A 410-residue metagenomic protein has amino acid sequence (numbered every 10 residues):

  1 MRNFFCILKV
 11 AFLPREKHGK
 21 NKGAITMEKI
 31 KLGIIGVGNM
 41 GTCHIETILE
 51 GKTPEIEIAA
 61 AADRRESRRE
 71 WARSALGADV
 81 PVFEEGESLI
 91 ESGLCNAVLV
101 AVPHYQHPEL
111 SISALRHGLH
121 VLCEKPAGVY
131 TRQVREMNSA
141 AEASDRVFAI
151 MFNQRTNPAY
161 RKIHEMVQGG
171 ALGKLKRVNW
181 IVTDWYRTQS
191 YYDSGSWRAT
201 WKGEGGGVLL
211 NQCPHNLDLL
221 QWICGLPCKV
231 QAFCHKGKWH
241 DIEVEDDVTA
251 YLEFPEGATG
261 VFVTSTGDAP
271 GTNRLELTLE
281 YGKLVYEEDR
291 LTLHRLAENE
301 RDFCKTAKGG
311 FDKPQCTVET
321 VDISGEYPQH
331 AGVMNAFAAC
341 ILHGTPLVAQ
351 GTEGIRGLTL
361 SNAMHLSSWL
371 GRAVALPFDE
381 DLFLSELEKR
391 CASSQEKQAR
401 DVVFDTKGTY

Functional and structural regions predicted by a protein language model:
I7-T26: Short, Lys/Arg-enriched N-terminal segments with co-localized hydrophobic residues within the first ~10-30 amino acids
K22, M27-G77: N-terminal Rossmann-like dinucleotide-binding module
V80-G86: Conserved SAM-binding strand-loop segment of SAM-dependent methyltransferases
S92, A97, P103-R155, G170: Beta-strand-loop-alpha-helix segment that lines the small-molecule cofactor/substrate pocket of alpha/beta enzymes
Q154-D241, G371: Predominantly a Rossmann-like dinucleotide-binding segment in NAD(P)-dependent oxidoreductases
P214, W239, V263-G271: Glycine-rich phosphate/pyrophosphate-binding beta-alpha loops
A250-E256, L277-L279: Active-site beta-strand termini and strand-to-loop segments that position acidic
E276-T352, V374, F383-Y410: C-terminal glycine/acidic-rich active-site capping loop/insertion
